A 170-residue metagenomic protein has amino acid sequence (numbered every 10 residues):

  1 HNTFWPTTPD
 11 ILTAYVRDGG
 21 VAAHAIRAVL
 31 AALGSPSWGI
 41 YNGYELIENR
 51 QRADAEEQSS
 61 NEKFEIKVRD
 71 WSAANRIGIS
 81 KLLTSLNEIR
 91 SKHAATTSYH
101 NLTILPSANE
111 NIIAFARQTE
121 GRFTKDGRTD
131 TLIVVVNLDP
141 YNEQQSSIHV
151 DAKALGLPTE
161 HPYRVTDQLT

Functional and structural regions predicted by a protein language model:
H1-V21: Active-site clefts of carbohydrate-active enzymes
A14, H24-A25, G34, I40 (+1 more regions): Carbohydrate-interacting/catalytic domains
A28: Active-site/ligand-binding-proximal alpha/beta "capping" segment
